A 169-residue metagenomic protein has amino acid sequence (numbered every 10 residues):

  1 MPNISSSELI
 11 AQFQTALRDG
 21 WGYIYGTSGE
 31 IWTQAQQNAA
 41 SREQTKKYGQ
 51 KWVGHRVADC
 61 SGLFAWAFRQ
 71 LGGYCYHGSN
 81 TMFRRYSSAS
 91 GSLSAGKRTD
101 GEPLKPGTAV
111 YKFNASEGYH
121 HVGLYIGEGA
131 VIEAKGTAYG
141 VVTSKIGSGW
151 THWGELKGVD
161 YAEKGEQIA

Functional and structural regions predicted by a protein language model:
M1-Y74, K105, A115-H121, I132-T137 (+1 more regions): N-terminal capping segments
W66, Q70-S90, L124-G127: Short, basic/aromatic beta-hairpin or loop at an interaction surface
Y76-G78, V122-G147: Catalytic Cys-His active-site segments of thiol-dependent hydrolases/isopeptidases
S88-R98: Charged, often glycine-rich, active-site loop that binds/positions anionic groups
R98, P103-L104: Short, well-ordered loop/turn sites that connect or cap secondary structure elements
K112: Active-site beta-strand termini and strand-to-loop segments that position acidic
S148-A169: Low-complexity, Gly/Ser/Thr/Pro-rich intrinsically disordered linker/tail segments
